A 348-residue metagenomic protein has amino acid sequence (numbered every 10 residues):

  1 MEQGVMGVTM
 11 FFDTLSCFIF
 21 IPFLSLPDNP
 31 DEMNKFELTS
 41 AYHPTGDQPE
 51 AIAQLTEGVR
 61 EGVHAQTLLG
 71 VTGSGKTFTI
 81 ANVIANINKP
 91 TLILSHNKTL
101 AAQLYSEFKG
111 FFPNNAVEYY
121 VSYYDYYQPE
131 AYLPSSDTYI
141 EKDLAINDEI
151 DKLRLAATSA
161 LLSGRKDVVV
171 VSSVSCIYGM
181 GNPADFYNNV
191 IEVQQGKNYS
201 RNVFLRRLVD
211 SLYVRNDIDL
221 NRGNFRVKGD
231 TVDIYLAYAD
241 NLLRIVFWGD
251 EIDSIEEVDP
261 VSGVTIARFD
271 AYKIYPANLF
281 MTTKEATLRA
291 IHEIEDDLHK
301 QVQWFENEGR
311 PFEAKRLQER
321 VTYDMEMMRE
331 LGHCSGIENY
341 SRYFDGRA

Functional and structural regions predicted by a protein language model:
Q3: Cationic, low-complexity basic patches in intrinsically disordered or flexible, solvent-exposed regions
T9: Exposed substrate/partner-binding surface patches
D13, D28-N29: Intrinsic-disorder-associated, low-complexity terminal segments enriched in Asp/Asn/His/Tyr and depleted of Lys/Arg
F20-P22, P30, A53: Residues marking helix boundaries in flexible regions
E32-A348: ASCE RecA-like P-loop NTPase motor cores that couple ATP hydrolysis to mechanical translocation on nucleic acids
